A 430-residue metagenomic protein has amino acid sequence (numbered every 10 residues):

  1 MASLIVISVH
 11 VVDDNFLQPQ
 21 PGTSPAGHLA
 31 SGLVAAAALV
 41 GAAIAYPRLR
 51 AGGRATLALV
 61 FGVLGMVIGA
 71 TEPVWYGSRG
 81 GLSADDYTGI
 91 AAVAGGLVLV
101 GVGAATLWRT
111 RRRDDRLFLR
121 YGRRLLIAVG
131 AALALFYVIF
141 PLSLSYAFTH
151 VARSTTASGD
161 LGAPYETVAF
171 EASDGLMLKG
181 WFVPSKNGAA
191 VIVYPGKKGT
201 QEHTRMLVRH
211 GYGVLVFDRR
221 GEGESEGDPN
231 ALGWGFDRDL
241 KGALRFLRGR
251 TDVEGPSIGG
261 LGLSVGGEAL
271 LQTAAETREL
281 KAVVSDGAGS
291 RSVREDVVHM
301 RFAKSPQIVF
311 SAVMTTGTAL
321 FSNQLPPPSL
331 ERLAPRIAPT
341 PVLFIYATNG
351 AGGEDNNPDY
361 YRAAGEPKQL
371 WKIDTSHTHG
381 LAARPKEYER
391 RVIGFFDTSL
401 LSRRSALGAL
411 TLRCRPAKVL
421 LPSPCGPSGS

Functional and structural regions predicted by a protein language model:
Y121-E171, A406-L410: An N-terminal hydrophobic leader/cap segment in hydrolases
F170, W181, S322-D397, R403: Serine-hydrolase catalytic core
S173-P184: A short loop-to-beta-strand scaffold at the N-terminal edge of the catalytic core in hydrolase folds
G188-G196: Short beta-strand element of the alpha/beta-hydrolase
T204-E226: Conserved alpha/beta-hydrolase
N230-T251: Alpha/beta-hydrolase active-site loop
D252-S264: Alpha/beta-hydrolase fold nucleophile elbow
Q272-N323, P335, T340-P341, D355 (+3 more regions): Hydrolase active-site cap/lid region
